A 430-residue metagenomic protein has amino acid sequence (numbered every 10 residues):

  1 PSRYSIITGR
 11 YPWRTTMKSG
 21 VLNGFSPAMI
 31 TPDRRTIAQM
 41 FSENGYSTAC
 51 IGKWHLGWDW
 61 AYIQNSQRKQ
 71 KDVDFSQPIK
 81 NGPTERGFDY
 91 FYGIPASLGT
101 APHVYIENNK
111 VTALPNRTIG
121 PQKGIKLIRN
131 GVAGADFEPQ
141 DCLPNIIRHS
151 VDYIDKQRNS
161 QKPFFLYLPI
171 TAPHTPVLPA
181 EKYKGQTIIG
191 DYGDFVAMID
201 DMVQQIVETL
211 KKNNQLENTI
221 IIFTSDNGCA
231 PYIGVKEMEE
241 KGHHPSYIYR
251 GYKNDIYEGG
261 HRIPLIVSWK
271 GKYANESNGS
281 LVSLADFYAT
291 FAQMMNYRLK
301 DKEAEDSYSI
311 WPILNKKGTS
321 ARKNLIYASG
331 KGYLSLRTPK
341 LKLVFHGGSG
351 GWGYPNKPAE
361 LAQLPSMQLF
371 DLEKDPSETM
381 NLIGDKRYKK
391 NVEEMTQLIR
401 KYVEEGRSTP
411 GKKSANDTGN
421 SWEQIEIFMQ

Functional and structural regions predicted by a protein language model:
P1-Q368, P376-Q430: Formylglycine-dependent sulfatase
